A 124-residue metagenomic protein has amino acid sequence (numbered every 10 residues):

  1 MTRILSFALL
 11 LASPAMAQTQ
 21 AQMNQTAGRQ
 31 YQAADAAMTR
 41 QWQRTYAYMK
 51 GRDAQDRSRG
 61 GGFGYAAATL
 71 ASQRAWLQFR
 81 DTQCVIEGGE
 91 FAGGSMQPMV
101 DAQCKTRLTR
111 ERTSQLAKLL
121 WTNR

Functional and structural regions predicted by a protein language model:
M1-L10: Sec-dependent signal peptide recognition, specifically the positively charged N-region followed immediately by
A12-P14: N-terminal signal peptide c-region/cleavage motif recognized by signal peptidases
M16-R124: N-terminal alpha-helical modules
